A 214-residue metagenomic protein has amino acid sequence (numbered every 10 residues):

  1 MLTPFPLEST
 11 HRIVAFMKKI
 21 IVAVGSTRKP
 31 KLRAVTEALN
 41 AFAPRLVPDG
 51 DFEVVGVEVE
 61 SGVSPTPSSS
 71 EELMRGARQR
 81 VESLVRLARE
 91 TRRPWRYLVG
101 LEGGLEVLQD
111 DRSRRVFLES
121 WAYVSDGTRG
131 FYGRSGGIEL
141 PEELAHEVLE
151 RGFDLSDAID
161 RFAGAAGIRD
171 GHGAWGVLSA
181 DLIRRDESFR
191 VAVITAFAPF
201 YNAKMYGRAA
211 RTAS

Functional and structural regions predicted by a protein language model:
M1-F16: N-terminal amphipathic/basic-hydrophobic helices that include classical n-h-c signal peptides and signal-anchor
T3, F52-V54, A165: Short hydrophobic/aromatic-rich motifs at helix boundaries and adjacent loops
P4, K19-V22, G176: Short, well-ordered helical secondary-structure segments
P4-P6, P44, P48, P94 (+2 more regions): Proline-rich intrinsically disordered, low-complexity coils
S9, M17-K18, G130-S135: Short, charge-rich amphipathic segments
K18-R93: N-terminal polybasic phosphate/anion-binding patch
P65-S214: Anionic-ligand binding patches
